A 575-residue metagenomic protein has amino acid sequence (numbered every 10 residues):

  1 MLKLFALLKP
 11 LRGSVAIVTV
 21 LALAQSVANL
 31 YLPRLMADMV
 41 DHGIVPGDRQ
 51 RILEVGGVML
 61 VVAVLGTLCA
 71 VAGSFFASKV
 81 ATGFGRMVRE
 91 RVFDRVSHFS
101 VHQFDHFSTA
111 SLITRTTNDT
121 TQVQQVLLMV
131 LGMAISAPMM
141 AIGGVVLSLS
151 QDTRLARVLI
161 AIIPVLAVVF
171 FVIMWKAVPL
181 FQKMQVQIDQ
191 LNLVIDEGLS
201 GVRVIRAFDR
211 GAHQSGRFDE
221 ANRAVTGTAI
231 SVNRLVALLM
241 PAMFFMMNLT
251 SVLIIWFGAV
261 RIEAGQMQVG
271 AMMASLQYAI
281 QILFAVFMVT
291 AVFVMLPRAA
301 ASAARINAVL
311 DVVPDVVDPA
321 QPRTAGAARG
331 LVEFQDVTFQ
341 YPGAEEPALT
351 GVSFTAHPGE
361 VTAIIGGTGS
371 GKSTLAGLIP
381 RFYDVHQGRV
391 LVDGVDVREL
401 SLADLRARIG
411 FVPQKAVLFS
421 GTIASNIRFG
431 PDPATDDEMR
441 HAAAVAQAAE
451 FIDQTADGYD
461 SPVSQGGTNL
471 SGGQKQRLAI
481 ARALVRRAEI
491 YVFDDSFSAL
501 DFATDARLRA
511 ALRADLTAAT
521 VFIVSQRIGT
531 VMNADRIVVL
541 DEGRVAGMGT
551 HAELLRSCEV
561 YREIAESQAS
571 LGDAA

Functional and structural regions predicted by a protein language model:
M1-L32, M36, I44-M59, L65 (+14 more regions): Membrane-integrated ABC transporters
P10, S14-V27, M129-M184, L253-M267: Transmembrane helices of ABC transporter permease
P10, V101-H102, N118-L127, L131 (+9 more regions): An intracellular "coupling" helix at the cytosolic face of ABC transporter transmembrane type-1 domains
V20-L21, Q25-D41, V45, V62-T109 (+9 more regions): Juxtamembrane helix-loop junctions of ABC transporter transmembrane domains
L23-Y31, V64-V71, Q122-V126, V130-I142 (+5 more regions): Hydrophobic alpha-helical transmembrane bundles that constitute the permease/transmembrane domains of multi-pass
V45-G47, T82, E90-T114, N118-T120 (+5 more regions): Short intracellular "coupling" helices and adjacent cytoplasmic loop segments at the cytosolic face of multi-pass
D48, L147-A161, F170, S231-R305 (+1 more regions): Helix-loop-helix
A325-A575: ABC-type nucleotide-binding domain
